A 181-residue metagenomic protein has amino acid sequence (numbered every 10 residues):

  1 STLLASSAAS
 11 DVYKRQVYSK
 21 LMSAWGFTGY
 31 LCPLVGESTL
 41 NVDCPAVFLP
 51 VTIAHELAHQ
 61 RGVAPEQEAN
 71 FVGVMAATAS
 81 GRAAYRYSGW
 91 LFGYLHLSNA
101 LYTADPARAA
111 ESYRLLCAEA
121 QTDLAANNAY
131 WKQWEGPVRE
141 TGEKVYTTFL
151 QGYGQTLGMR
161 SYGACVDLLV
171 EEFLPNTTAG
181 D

Functional and structural regions predicted by a protein language model:
T2-A9, Y13: Single conserved hydrophobic/aromatic residue that forms the stacking wall/gate of nucleotide- or nucleobase-binding
D11-S23, Y87-S98: Acidic helix-start/capping segments at beta-turn-to-alpha-helix junctions
V17-I53: Active-site scaffold of zinc-dependent metalloenzymes
V42, R61-P65, A76-G81, S98-D105 (+5 more regions): Sec/Tat-exported extracytoplasmic proteins
V51-V63, N70, V74: Active-site recognition of the HExxH zinc-binding catalytic motif
P65-F92: Post-HEXXH active-site segment of zinc metalloproteases
Y87-L116: Acidic/histidine-rich catalytic neighborhood
L116-D181: Pan-zinc metallopeptidase signature
